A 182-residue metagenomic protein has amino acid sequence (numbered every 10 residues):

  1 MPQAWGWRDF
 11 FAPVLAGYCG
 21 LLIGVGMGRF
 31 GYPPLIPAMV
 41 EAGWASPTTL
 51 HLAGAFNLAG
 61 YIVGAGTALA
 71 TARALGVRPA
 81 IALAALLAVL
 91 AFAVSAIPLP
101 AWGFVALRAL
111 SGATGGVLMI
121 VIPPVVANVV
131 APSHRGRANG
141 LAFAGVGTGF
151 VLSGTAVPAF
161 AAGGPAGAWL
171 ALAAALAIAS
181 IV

Functional and structural regions predicted by a protein language model:
D9-P34: Pair of pore-lining "gating" transmembrane helices in MFS-fold secondary transporters
F30, L58-G66, F150-V151: Residue-level signature of mid-helix packing/kink "hotspots" within the transmembrane helices of 12-pass Major
W44, I97-W102: Helix-breaking motifs and short loop linkers at transmembrane-helix boundaries and internal kinks in secondary membrane
G64-G76: Helix-to-loop junctions at the C-terminal end of transmembrane segments in multipass secondary transporters
R78-I81: Primarily marks hydrophobic transmembrane alpha-helices of the MFS/SLC 12-helix fold
L87-L99: C-terminal ends and interior cores of transmembrane alpha-helices in multi-pass membrane transporters/permeases
L107-A144: Cytoplasmic helix-loop-helix junction between adjacent transmembrane helices in 12-TM secondary transporters
P132, L141-V182: Helix-loop-helix hairpin linking two adjacent transmembrane segments in secondary transporters
